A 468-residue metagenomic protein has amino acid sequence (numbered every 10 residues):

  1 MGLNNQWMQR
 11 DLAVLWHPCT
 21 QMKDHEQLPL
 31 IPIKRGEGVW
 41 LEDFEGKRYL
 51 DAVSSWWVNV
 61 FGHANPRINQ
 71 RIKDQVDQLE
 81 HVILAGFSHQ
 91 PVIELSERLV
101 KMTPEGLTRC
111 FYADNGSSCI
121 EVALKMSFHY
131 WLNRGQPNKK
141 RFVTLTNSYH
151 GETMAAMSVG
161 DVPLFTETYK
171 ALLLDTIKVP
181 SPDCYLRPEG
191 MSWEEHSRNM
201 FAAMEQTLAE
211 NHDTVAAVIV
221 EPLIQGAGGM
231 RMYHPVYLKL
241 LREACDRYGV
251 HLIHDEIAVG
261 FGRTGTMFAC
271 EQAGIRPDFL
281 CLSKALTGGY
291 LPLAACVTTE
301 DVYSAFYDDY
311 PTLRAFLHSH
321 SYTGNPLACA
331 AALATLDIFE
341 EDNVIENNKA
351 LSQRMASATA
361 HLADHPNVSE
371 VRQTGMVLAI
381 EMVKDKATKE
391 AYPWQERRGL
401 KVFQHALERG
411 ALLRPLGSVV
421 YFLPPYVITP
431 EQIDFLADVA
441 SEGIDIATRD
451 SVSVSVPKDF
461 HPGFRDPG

Functional and structural regions predicted by a protein language model:
M1-G468: Conserved N-terminal phosphate-binding loop of PLP-dependent enzymes in the Aspartate aminotransferase
